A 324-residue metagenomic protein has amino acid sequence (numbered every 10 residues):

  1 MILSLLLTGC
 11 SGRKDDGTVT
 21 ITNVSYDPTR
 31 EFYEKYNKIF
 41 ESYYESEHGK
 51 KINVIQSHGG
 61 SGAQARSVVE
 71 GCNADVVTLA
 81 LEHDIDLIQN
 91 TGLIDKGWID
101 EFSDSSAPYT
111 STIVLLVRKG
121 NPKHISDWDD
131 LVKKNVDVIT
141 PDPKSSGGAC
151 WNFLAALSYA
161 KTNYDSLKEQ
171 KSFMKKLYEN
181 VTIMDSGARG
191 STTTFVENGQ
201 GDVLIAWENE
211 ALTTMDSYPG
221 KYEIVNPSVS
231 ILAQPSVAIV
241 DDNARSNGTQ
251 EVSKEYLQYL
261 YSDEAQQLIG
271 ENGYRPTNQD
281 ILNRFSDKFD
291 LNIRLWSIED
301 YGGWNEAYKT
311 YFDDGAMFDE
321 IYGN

Functional and structural regions predicted by a protein language model:
L5-G9: C-terminal motif of bacterial Sec signal peptides marking the signal peptidase cleavage site
S11-K14: Bacterial signal peptide processing site
D16-S145, D287-K288: N-terminal segment of the mature folded domain
V24-Y26, V117-K119, V136-N163, L177-V181 (+1 more regions): Short beta-strand->loop
A107-V114, F173-Y178, M184-S186, S217-Q250: Periplasmic-binding protein-like
G120-S126, S145, S158-S166, N243-E251: Short helix-loop capping/hinge motifs at secondary-structure junctions, enriched in acidic/polar residues
N163-S228: Ligand-binding pocket segment of bilobal, Venus flytrap-like solute-binding proteins
A244-N324: Extracellular/periplasmic juxtamembrane helices and adjacent flexible linkers that interface with membrane partners
